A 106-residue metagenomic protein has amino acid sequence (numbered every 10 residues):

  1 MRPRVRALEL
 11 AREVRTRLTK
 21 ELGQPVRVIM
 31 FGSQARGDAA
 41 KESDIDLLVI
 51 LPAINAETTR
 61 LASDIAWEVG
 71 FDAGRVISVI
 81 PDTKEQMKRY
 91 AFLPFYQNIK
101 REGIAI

Functional and structural regions predicted by a protein language model:
M1-R27, A35-K41, P52-I106: Catalytic core of pol beta-like nucleotidyltransferases
I45-V49: Short beta-strand->loop micro-motif that forms the acidic, two-metal-ion catalytic signature in nucleotide-processing
